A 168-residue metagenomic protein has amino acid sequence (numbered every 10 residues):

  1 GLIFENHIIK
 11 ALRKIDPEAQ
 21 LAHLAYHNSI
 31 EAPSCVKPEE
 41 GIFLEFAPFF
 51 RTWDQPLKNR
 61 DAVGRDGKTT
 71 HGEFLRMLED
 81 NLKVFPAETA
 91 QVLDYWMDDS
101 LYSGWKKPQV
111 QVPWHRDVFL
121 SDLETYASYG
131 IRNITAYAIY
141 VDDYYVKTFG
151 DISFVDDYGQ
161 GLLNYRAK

Functional and structural regions predicted by a protein language model:
G1-A167: Catalytic-core regions of glycoside hydrolase
